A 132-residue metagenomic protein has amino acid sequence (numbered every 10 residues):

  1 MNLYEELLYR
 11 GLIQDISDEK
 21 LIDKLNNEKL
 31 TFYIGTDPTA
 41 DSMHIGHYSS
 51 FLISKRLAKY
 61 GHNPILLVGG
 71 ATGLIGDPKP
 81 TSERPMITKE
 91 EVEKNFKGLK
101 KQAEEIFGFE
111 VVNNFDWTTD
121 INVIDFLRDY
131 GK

Functional and structural regions predicted by a protein language model:
M1-K132: NTP-dependent nucleotidyl-transfer catalytic core
